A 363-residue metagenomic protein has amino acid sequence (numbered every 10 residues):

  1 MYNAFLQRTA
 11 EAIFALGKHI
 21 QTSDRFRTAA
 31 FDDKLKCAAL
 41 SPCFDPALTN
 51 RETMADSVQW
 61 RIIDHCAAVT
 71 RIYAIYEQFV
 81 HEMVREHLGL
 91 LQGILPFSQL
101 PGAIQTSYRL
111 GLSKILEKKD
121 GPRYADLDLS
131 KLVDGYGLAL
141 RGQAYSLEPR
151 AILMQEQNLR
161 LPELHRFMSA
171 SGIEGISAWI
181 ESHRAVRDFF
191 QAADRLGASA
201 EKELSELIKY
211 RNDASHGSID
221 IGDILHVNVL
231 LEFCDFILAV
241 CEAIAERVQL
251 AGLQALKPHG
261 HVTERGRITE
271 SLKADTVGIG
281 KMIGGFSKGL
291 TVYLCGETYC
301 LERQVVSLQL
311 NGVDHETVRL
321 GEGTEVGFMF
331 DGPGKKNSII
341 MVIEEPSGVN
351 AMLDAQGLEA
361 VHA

Functional and structural regions predicted by a protein language model:
M1-A4, R8, S57-I72, A192-S199 (+2 more regions): Non-transmembrane, amphipathic alpha-helical segments
M1-A67, E82-H87, I94-L95, L100: Charged alpha-helical initiation segments
F5, A12, L16, E163-D213 (+1 more regions): Amphipathic, Lys/Arg-enriched alpha-helical patches that create a basic surface for binding polyanionic ligands
Q21, E77-L88, N212-D220, E242-L253: Charged/polar positions within long, soluble alpha-helices
H65-I72, Y76, V80, V84 (+3 more regions): Short runs of predominantly hydrophobic/aromatic residues within well-ordered alpha helices that form helix-helix
T70, R211, E325: Broad gene-expression machinery/nucleic-acid interaction feature
R71-I72, F79-A193: Helix-loop junctions and short alpha-helical segments
G260-A363: Beta-strand/loop-dominated core regions that host nucleotide or nucleotide-derived cofactor-binding catalytic loops
